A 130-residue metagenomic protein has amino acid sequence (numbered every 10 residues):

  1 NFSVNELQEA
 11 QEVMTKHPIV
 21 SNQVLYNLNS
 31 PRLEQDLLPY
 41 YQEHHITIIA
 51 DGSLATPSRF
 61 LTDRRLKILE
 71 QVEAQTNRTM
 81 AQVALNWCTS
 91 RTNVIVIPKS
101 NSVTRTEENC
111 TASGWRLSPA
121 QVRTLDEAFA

Functional and structural regions predicted by a protein language model:
N1-A130: Beta/alpha (TIM)-barrel catalytic core signal, keyed to glycine-rich beta->alpha loops juxtaposed to Asp/Glu that bind
